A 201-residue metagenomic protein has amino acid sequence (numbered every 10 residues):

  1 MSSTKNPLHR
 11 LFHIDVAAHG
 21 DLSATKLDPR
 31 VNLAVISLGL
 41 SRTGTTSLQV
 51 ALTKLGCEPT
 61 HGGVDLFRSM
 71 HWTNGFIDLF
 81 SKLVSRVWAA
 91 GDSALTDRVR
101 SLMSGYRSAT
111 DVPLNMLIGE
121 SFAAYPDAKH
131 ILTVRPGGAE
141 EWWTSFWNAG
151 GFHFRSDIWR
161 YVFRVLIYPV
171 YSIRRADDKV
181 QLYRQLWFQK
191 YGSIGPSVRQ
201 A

Functional and structural regions predicted by a protein language model:
S2-T96: PAPS-dependent sulfotransferase catalytic core
L8-I14, F80-K82, S104-R107, F163-R175: Phosphate-binding glycine-rich loops and adjacent basic patches that engage nucleotide phosphates, nucleic-acid
S37-G39, G63-V64, T110-L114, V134-R135: Short His-Asn-centered micro-motif
S41, R107-L114, S197-A201: Aromatic-acidic/polar surface patches that form glycan- and anion
R42, T46, V50, V112-G119 (+1 more regions): A structural signal for well-ordered alpha-helical segments within the folded catalytic domains of diverse enzymes
C57, I118-R199: PAPS-dependent sulfotransferase catalytic domain
G75-S121, Y125-P126: Conserved nucleotide-sensing/catalytic segment adjacent to the nucleotide-binding pocket in NTP-handling enzymes
